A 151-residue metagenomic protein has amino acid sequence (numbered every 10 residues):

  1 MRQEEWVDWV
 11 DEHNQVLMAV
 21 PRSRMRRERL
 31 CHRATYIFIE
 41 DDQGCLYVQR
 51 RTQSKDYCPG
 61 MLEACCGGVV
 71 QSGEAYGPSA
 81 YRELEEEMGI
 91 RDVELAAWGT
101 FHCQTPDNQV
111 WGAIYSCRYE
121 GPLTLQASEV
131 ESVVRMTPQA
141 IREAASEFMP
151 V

Functional and structural regions predicted by a protein language model:
M1-Y36, D42: Acidic, metal-coordinating catalytic segment for phosphate/diphosphate chemistry, firing primarily on the Nudix
Q15, C45, S54, C103 (+1 more regions): Surface-exposed, flexible loop/turn segments at secondary-structure boundaries
Q15-V20, G44-R50, P122-Q126: Short, well-ordered strand-loop elements centered on a beta-strand within folded domains, enriched for acidic residues
P21-S23, A97-H102, P106-V151: Nudix hydrolase/Nudix homology domain
R24-Y36, D41, C45-R82, V130: Conserved Nudix-box catalytic region and its N-terminal flanking loop in Nudix hydrolases and closely related
Q71-T105: Internal catalytic-core helix/loop-beta-alpha segment that presents or stabilizes conserved functional determinants
